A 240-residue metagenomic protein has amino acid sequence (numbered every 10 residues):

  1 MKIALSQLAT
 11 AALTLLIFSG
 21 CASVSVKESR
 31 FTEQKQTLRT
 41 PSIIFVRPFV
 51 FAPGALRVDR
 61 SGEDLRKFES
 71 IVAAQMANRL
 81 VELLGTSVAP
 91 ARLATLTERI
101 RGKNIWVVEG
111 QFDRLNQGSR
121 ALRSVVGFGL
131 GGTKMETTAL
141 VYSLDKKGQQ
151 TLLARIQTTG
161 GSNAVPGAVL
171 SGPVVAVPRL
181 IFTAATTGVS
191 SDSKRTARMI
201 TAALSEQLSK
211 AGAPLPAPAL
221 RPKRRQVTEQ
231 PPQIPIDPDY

Functional and structural regions predicted by a protein language model:
M1-A9: Bacterial N-terminal signal peptides that target proteins for export
T10-S19: Bacterial N-terminal signal peptides
C21-E82, P178-A197, T201-Y240: A structural "domain/chain start" motif
F45-A55, A154-L170: Short, solvent-exposed beta-strand-terminating loops
V88-R99, A211-A219: Surface-exposed patches in mature extracellular/periplasmic domains of secreted proteins
L96-R155, T159-P166, P232-P238: Surface-exposed short loop/turn segments
V126, P166-A185: Short hydrophobic membrane-inserting alpha-helices and related fusion/pore-forming segments
